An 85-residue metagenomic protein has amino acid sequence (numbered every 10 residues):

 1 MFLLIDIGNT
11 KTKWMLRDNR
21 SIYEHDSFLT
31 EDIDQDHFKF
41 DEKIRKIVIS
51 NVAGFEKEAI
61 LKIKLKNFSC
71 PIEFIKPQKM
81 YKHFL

Functional and structural regions predicted by a protein language model:
M1-L3, I44-I47: Short active-site oxyanion
M1-Y23: Gly/Thr-rich phosphate-binding beta-strand-loop-beta motif of the actin/hexokinase/Hsp70
R20, D34, A53-F55: Residues that cap or initiate secondary-structure elements
R20, E31, Q78-M80: Short, solvent-exposed coil/turn elements at secondary-structure transition points
R20-I22, E42-K43, K66-S69: Short, glycine- and charge-enriched coil/turn segments that flank and shape catalytic ligand pockets
H25-F28: Short hydrophobic alpha-helix segments
D34-E42: Short amphipathic alpha-helix with an adjacent loop that forms part of the alpha/beta core around
K46, V52-L85: Glycine-rich phosphate-binding loop and adjoining helix at the ATP-binding site of ATP-dependent phosphoryl-transfer
